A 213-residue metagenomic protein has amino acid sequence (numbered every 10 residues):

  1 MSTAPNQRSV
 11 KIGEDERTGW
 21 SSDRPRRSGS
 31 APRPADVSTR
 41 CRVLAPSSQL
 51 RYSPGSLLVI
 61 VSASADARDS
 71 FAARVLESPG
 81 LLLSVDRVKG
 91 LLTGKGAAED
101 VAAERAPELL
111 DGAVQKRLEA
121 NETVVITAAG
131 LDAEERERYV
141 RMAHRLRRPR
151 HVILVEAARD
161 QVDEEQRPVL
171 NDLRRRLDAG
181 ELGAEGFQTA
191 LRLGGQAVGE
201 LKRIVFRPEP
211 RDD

Functional and structural regions predicted by a protein language model:
M1-D36: Charged, amphipathic alpha-helical linker segments immediately N-terminal to NTP-binding catalytic cores
P5-N6, L58, R159-D213: Conserved GTP-binding G-domain of TRAFAC-class P-loop NTPases and closely related GTPase folds
A35-R51: Pre-Walker A adenine-sensing motif
S48-G55, K116-E119: Phosphate-binding P-loop
I60, I126: Hydrophobic anchor at the beta1->P-loop junction of P-loop NTPases
D66-E122: Conserved substrate/cofactor phosphate-moiety recognition/catalytic segment in nucleotide-dependent phosphotransferases
A120-V125, P149-H151: Loop/turn-to-beta-strand initiation segments
L146-E164: Conserved phosphate-donor/acceptor-positioning beta-strand/loop module used by diverse small-molecule
